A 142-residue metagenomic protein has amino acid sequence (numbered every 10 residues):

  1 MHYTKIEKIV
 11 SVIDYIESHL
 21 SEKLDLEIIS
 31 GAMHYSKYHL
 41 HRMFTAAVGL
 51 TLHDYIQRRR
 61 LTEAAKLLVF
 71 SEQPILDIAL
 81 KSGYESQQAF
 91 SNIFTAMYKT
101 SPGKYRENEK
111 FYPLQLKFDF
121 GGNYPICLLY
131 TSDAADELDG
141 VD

Functional and structural regions predicted by a protein language model:
Y3, V10-E27, A46-K81, E109-L128: Terminal helix-turn-helix DNA-binding modules in bacterial transcription factors
I28, H34, G83-Y84: Central "turn" residue of the DNA-binding helix-turn-helix
K37-Y38, Q87: The DNA-contacting recognition helix of HTH DNA-binding domains and analogous helical DNA-recognition elements
Y98-K104, N108-P113: Internal alpha/beta loop-helix hairpins
Y130-E137: Conserved small/polar residues in nucleotide/adenosyl-binding loops
